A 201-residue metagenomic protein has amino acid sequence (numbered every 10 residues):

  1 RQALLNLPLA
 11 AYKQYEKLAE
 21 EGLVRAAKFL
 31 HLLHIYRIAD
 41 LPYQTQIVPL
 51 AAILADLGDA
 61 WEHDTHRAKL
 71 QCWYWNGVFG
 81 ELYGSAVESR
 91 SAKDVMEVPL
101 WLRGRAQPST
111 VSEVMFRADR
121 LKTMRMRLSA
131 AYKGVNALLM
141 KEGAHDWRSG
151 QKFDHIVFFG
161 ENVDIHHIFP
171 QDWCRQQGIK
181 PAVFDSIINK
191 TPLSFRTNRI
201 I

Functional and structural regions predicted by a protein language model:
R1-R120: A cross-family structural signal marking well-folded subdomains
A27, A51, R67, Q71 (+3 more regions): Generic hydrophobic alpha-helical scaffold/packing signal
A39-L41, D154-I156, A182-D185, N198-I200: A general structural signal for short secondary-structure junctions and capping/turn motifs
P42-T45, T65, G160-V163, D185-N189: Short, well-structured alpha-helical interface segments that form or flank functional binding sites
L54, A144-H145, F169, C174-R175 (+1 more regions): A broadly conserved detector of short glycine/acidic/proline-rich loop/turn motifs that flank catalytic sites and bind
A60, I200-I201: Substrate-binding/catalytic groove segments of enzymes that remodel or degrade extracellular structural polymers
V78-H166, W173: Intrinsically disordered, low-complexity N-proximal targeting/linker segments that flank membranes
V163, R175-R199: Short beta-strand-alpha-helix junction that forms the catalytic/metal-binding core of metal-dependent nuclease domains
